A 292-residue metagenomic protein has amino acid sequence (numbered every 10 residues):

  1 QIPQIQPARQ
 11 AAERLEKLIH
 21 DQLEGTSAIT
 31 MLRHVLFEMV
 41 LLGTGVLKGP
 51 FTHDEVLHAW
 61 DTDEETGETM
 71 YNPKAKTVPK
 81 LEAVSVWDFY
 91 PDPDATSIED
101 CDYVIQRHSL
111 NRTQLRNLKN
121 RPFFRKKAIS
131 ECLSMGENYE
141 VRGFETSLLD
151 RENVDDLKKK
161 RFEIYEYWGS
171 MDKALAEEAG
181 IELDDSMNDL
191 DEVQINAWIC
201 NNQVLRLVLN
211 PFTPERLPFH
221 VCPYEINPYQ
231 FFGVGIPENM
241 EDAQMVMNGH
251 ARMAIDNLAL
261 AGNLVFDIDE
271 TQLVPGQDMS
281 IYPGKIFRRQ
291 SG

Functional and structural regions predicted by a protein language model:
Q1-G292: Extended alpha-helical, oligomerization-prone segments that build pores/tubes and scaffolds
